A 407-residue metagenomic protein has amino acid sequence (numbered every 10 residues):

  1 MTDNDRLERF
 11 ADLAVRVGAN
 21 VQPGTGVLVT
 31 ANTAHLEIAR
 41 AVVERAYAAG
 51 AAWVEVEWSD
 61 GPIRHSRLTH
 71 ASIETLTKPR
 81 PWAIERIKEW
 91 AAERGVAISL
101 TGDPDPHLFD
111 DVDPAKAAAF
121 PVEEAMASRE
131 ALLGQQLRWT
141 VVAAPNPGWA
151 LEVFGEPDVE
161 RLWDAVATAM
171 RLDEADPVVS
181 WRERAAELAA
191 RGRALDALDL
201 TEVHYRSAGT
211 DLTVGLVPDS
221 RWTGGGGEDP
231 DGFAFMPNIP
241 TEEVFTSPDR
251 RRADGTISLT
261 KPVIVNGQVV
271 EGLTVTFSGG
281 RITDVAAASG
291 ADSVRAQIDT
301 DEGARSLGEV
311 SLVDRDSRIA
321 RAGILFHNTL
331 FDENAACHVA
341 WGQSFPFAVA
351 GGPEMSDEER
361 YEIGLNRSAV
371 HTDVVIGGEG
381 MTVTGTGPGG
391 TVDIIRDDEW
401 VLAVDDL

Functional and structural regions predicted by a protein language model:
M1-D254, T384-G385, D393, L402-L407: Active-site bordering "gate/hinge" segments that shape substrate access to catalytic or cofactor-binding pockets
D12, D196-L198, R250, N266-Q268 (+3 more regions): Short solvent-exposed loop/turn micro-motifs enriched in small/polar/acidic residues
A34-H35, D103-D105, N146, T210 (+7 more regions): Short, glycine-/Ser/Thr-/acidic-enriched flexible segments
G215, V285-A286, I395-R396: Short linear motifs in exposed loops
S247-T300: Long, well-ordered mid-to-C-terminal structural blocks that present hydrophobic/aromatic surfaces
R252-D254, V270-G272, G279-I282, R305-E309 (+3 more regions): Active-site lining segments that contact anionic ligands and/or coordinate catalytic metals
D284-P353: Dual-mode signal for accessory low-complexity, basic/Gly-rich regions
E358-L407: Extended hydrophobic packing segments that form well-structured cores
